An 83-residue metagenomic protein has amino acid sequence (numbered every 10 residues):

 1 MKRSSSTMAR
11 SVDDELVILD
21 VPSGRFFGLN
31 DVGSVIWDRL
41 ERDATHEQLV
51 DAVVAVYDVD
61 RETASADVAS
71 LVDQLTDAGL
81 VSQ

Functional and structural regions predicted by a protein language model:
M1-E15, L19-D20: Long, low-complexity, charged/polar intrinsically disordered regions in eukaryotic proteins
V12, R25-Q83: Long, charge-rich, low-complexity alpha-helical segments
